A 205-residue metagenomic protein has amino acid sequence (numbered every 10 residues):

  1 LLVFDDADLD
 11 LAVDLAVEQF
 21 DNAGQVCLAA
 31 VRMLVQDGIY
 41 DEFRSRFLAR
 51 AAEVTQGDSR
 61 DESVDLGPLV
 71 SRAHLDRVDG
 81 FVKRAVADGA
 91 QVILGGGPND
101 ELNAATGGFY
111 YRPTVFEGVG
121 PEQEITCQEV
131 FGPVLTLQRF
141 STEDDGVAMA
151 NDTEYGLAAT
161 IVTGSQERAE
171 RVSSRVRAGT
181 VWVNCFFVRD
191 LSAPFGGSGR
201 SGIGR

Functional and structural regions predicted by a protein language model:
L1-G120, D144, M149, V183: ALDH superfamily catalytic-core signature
L2, A7, A16, T55 (+2 more regions): Conserved C-terminal structural/oligomerization subdomain of aldehyde/semialdehyde dehydrogenase
